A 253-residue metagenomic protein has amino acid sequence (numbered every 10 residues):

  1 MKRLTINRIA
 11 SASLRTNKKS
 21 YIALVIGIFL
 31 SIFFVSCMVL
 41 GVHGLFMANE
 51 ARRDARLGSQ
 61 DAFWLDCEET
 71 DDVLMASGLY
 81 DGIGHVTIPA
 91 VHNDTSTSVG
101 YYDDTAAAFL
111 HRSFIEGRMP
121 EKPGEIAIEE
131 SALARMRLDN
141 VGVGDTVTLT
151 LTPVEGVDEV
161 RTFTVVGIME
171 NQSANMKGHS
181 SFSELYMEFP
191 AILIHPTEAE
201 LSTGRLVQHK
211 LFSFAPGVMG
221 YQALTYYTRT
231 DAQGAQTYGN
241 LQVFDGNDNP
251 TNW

Functional and structural regions predicted by a protein language model:
M1-F33: N-terminal Sec/SRP start-transfer signal
K2, C37, E159: Conserved acidic
A10-N17, L40-G44, T97: Short, functional N-terminal and low-complexity linear motifs
S31-V42: Alpha-helical transmembrane segments
H43-N252: Basic-flanked hydrophobic alpha-helices used for secretion and membrane insertion
